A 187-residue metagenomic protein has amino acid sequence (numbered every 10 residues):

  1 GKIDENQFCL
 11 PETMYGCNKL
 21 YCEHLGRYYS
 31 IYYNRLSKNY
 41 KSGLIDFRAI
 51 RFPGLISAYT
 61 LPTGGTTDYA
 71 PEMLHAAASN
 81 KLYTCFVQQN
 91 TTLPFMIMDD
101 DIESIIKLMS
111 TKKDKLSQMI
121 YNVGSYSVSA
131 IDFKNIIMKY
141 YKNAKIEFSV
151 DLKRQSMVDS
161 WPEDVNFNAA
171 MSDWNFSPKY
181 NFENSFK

Functional and structural regions predicted by a protein language model:
K2-F8, M14, P53-L55, T92 (+2 more regions): Active-site pre-Tyr helix/loop in NAD(P)-dependent dehydrogenases
D4-Q7, P11-E23, T63-P71, P94-F95: Short-chain dehydrogenase/reductase
F8, S42, A49-G64, E72-M96: A conserved pocket-lining segment of Rossmann-fold NAD(P)-dependent short-chain dehydrogenase/reductase
L10-R48, A77-S79: Active-site Tyr-X1-5-Lys
L20, G43, L55-P71, M98-D99 (+1 more regions): Glycine/proline-rich active-site loop of Rossmann-fold NAD(P)-dependent oxidoreductases
Y29, M73, I137-Y141: Short amphipathic helix/loop within the catalytic HATPase_c
K81, F86-Q89, P94-K187: C-terminal substrate-binding subdomain of Rossmann-fold SDR/epimerase-dehydratase oxidoreductases
